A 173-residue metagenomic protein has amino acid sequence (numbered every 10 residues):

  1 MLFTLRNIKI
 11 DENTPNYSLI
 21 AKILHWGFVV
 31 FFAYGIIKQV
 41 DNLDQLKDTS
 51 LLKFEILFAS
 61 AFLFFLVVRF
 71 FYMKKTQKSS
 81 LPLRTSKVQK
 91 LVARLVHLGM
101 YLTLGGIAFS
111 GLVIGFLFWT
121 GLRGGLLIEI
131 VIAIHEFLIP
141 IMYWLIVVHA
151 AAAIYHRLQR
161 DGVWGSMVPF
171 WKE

Functional and structural regions predicted by a protein language model:
M1-E173: Membrane-embedded alpha-helical bundles that constitute the cytochrome b-like, heme-associated redox core of multi-pass
